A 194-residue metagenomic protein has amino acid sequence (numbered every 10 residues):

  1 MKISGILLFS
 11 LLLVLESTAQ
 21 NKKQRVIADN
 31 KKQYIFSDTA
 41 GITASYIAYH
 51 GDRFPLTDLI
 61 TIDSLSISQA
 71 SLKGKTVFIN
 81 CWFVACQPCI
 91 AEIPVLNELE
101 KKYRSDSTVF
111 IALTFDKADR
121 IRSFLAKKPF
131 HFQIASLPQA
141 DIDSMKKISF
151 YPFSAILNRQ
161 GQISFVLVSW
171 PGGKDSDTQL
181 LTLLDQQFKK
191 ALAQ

Functional and structural regions predicted by a protein language model:
M1-L56: N-terminal targeting signals for export/organelle localization
G51, L56-V77: A short beta-strand-turn-helix
K75-V77, C81-A85, K117, F150: Short pre-active-site segment immediately N-terminal to redox-active cysteine/selenocysteine motifs in thiol-based
C81-E98: Conserved redox-active cysteine motifs that mediate thiol-disulfide chemistry, especially di-cysteine Cys-X(1-2)-Cys
I111, L125-Q160, F165-V168: Short, internal strand/loop/helix patches that form the active-site neighborhood or redox-interaction surface
R120-R122: Acidic helix N-cap motif at the loop->helix transition within catalytic regions of sugar-transfer enzymes
I156-Q194: Thiol-/selenol-based redox modules, centered on thioredoxin-like and closely related oxidoreductase domains
